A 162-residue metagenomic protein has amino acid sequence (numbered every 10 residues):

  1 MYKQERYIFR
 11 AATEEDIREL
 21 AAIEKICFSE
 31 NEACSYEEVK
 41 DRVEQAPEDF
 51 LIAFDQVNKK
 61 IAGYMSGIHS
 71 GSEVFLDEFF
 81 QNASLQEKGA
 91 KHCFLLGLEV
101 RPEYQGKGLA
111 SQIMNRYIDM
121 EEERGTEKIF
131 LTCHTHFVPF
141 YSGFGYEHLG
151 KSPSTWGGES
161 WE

Functional and structural regions predicted by a protein language model:
R6-L20: A short beta-loop-alpha structural element at the N-terminal edge of CoA-dependent acyl/N-acetyltransferase catalytic
A12, L96, T132-C133: Small/polar loops that bind or transfer phosphate-bearing groups
S29-V57, Y64-L85: Active-site rim helix/loop that mediates acceptor-substrate recognition in acyltransferases
K60-E99, Q105, N115, T155-E162: Conserved acyl-donor/pantetheine-binding loop and adjacent beta-alpha core of acyl/acetyltransferases and related
S72, T132, S142, E147-E162: Conserved catalytic-core motifs of GNAT/GCN5-like acyltransferases
E87-K88, R101-N115, R124, P139 (+1 more regions): Conserved glycine-rich acetyl-CoA-binding loop
M114, D119-H134: Conserved GNAT acetyl-CoA-binding A-motif
